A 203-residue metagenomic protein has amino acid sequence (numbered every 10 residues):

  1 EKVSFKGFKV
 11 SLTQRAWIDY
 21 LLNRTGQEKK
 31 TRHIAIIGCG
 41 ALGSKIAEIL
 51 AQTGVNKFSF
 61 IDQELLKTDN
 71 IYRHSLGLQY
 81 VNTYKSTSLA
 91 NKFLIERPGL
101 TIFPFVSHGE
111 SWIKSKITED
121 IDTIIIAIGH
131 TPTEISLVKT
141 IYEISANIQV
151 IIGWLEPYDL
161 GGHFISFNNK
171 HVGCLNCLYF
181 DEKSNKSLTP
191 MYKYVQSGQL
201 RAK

Functional and structural regions predicted by a protein language model:
E1-R32: Glycine/serine-rich phosphate-binding loop and adjoining beta1-alpha1 elements at the start of nucleotide-handling
R24-L65: Glycine-rich adenosine-cofactor-binding loop
I37, I61-Q63, F105, I126-A127 (+1 more regions): Generic beta-strand/beta-sheet core signal
I49, S115-K116, S136-I141: A short acidic, amphipathic alpha-helical/loop segment
Q63-G99: Glycine-rich phosphate-binding loop and adjoining beta1-alpha1-beta2 segment of Rossmann-like nucleotide-binding folds
E96-I113: S-adenosyl-L-methionine
W112-D120: Short amphipathic alpha-helix with an adjacent loop that forms part of the alpha/beta core around
D122-K203: E1/E1-like adenylate-forming module used to activate ubiquitin-like modifiers and sulfur-carrier proteins
